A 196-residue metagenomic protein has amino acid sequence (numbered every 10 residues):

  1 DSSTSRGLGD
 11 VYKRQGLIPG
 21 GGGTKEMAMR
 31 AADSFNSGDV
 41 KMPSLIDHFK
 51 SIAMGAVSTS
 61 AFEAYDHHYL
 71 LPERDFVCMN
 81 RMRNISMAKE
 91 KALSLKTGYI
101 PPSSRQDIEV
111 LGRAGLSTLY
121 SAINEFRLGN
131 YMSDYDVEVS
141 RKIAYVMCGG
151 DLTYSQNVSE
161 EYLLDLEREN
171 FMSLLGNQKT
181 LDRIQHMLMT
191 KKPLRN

Functional and structural regions predicted by a protein language model:
D1-Y12: Single conserved hydrophobic/aromatic residue that forms the stacking wall/gate of nucleotide- or nucleobase-binding
Y12, T24-A28: Conserved protein kinase catalytic domain
G16-T24: Phosphate/pyrophosphate-binding betaalpha-module
L17, D66-H67: Catalytic cores of carbohydrate-active enzymes across secretory and cytosolic contexts
M29-S60, D66, P72-N196: Intrinsically disordered, low-complexity segments enriched in small/flexible residues
